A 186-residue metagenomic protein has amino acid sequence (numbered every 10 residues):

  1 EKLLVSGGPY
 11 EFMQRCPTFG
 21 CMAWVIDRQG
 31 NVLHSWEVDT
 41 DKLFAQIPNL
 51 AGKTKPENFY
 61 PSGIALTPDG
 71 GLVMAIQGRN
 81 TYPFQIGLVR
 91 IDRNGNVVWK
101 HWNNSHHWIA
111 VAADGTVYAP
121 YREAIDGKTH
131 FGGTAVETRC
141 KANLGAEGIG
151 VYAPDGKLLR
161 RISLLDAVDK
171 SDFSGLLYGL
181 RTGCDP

Functional and structural regions predicted by a protein language model:
E1-P186: Histidine-/acidic-rich catalytic cores in large beta-rich domains
